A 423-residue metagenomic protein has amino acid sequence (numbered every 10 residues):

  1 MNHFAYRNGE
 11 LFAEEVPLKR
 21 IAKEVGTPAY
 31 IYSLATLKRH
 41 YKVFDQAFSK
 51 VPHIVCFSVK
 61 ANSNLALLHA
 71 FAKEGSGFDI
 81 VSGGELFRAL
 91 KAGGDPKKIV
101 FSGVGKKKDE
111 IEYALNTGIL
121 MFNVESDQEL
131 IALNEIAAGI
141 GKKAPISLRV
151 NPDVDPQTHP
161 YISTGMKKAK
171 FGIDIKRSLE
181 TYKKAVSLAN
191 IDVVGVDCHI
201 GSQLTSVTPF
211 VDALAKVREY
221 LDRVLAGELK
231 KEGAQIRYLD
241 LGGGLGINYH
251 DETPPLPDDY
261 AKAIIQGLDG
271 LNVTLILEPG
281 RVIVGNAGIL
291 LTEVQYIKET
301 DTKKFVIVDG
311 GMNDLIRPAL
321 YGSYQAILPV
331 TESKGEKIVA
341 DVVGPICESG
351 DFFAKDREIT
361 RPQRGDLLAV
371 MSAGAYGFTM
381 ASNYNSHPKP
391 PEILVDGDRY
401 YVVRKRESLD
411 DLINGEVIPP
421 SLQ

Functional and structural regions predicted by a protein language model:
M1-A144, S187-D192, R223, G227-Q235 (+1 more regions): A charged N-terminal "starter" segment
P17, S33-T36, H40, S63-L67 (+19 more regions): General structural feature for long, well-ordered alpha-helical segments within catalytic domains of soluble enzymes
A22, A263, N272-Q423: Charged (often Lys/Glu-rich) extended helix/loop segments that serve as interaction or gating elements
L37, K60, S82, A114 (+7 more regions): Conserved, mostly hydrophobic/aromatic
C56-F57, F78, G103, F122-E125 (+4 more regions): Glycine- and other small-residue-rich loops at beta-strand/loop junctions that grip anionic moieties
V59-S63, G84, G105, S126-Q128 (+5 more regions): Active-site-proximal loop/turn and secondary-structure-junction residues that shape catalytic pockets, frequently
G77-D79, V100, M121-N123, S147-R149 (+8 more regions): Structured core elements
P152-Y296, N385-H387, D396: Active-site loop/helix belt of alpha/beta enzymes
